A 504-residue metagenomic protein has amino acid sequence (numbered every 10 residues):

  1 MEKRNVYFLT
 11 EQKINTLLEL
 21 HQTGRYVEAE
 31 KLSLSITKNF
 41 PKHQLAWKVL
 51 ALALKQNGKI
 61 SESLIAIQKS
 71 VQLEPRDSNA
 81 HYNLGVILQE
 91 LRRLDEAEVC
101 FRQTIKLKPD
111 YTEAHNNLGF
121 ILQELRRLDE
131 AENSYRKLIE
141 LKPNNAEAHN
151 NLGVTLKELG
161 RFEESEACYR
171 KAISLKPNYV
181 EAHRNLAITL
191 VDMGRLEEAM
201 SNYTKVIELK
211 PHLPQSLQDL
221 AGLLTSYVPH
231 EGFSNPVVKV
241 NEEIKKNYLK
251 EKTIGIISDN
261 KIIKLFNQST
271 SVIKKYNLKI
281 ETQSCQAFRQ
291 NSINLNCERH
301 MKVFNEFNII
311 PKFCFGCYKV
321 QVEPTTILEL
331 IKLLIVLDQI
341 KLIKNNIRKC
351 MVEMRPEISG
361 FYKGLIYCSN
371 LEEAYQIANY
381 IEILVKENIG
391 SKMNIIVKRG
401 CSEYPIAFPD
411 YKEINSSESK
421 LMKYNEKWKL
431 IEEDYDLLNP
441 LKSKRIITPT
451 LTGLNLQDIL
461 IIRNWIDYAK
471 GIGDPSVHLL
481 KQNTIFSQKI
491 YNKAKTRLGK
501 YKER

Functional and structural regions predicted by a protein language model:
L9-N39, V49-L52, Q56: Alpha-helical segment of the N-proximal tetratricopeptide repeat
I14, L18, L45-Q56, I67 (+5 more regions): Conserved alpha-helical positions within TPR/SEL1-like repeat arrays
D192-G194, P211-L334, K349-M351, I414-R504: Charge-rich, low-complexity segments
T326-I327, C368-Y375: Helix N-cap motif at beta-to-alpha junctions
